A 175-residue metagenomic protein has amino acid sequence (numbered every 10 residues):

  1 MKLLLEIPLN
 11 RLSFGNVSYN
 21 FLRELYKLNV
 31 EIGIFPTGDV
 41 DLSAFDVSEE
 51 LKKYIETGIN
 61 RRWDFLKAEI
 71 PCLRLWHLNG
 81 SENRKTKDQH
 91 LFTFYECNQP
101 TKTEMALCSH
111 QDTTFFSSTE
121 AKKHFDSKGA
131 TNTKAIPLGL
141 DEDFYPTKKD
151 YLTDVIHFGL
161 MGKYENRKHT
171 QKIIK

Functional and structural regions predicted by a protein language model:
L4, D41-H124: Extended catalytic core of nucleotide-activated donor transferases of GT-like folds
E6, F92, S117, I136 (+1 more regions): Short hydrophobic "strand-cap" motifs at the C-terminus of beta-strands
I7-V17, K168: A short, glycine/small-residue-rich beta-strand->loop->alpha-helix junction that serves as a flexible
G15-L25: Short amphipathic alpha-helix
V30-S43: A short beta-strand-loop structural module common to alpha/beta enzyme folds
K102-T103, L140-D154: Acidic anion/phosphate-binding donor-loop and adjacent secondary structure in glycosyltransferase catalytic cores
D112-K123, A130-P146: Donor nucleotide-sugar binding/catalytic pocket of nucleotide-sugar-dependent glycosyltransferases
Y151-K168, I174: Conserved donor-binding/catalytic core segment of Leloir-type glycosyltransferases
